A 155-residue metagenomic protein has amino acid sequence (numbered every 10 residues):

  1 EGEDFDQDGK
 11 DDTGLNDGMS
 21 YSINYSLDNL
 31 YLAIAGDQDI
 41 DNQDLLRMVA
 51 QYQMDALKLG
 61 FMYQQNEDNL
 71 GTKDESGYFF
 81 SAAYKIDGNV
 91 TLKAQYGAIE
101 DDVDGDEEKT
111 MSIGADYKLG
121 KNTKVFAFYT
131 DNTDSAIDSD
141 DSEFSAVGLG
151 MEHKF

Functional and structural regions predicted by a protein language model:
E1-F155: Outer-membrane beta-barrel proteins
